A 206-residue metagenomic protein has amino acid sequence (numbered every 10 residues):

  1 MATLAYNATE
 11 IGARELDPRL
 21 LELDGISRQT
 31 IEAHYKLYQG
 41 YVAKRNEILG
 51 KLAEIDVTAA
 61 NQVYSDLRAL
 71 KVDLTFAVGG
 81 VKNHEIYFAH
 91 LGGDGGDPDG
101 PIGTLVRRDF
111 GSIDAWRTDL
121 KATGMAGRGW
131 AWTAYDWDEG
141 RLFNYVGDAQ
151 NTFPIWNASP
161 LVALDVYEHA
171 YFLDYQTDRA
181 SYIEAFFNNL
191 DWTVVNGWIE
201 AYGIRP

Functional and structural regions predicted by a protein language model:
M1-P206: Feature for soluble, non-membrane regions of globular proteins
